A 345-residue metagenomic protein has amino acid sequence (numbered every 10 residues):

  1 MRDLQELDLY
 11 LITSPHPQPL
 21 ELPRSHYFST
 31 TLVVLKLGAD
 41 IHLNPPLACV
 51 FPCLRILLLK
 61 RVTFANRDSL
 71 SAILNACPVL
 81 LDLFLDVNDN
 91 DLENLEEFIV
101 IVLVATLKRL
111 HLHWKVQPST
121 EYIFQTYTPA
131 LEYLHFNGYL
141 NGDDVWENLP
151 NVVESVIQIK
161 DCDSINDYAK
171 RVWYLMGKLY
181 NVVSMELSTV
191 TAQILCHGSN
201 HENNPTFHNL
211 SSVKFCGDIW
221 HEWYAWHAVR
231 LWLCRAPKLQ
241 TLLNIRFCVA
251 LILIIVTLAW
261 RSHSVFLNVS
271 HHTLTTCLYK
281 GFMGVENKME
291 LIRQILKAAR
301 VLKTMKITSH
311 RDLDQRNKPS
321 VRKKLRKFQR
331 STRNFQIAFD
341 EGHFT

Functional and structural regions predicted by a protein language model:
M1-V102, W220: Leucine-rich repeat
L4-L7, L32-L35, L54-L59, L80-L83 (+10 more regions): Conserved hydrophobic position(s) of the canonical leucine-rich repeat
T13-E21, N90-E96, K108, W114-T120 (+7 more regions): Leucine-rich repeat
L20-Y27, L43-C49, D68-N75, E96-V102 (+6 more regions): Recurring C-terminal helix/loop segment of individual leucine-rich repeat
Y127, H135-E222, R235: Extended repeat-based solenoid scaffolds, especially LRR ectodomains and other repeat-derived architectures
H271-R293, R300-I307: C-terminal transmembrane module of eukaryotic multi-pass membrane proteins
Q315-T345: C-terminal helix/juxtamembrane-tail motif
